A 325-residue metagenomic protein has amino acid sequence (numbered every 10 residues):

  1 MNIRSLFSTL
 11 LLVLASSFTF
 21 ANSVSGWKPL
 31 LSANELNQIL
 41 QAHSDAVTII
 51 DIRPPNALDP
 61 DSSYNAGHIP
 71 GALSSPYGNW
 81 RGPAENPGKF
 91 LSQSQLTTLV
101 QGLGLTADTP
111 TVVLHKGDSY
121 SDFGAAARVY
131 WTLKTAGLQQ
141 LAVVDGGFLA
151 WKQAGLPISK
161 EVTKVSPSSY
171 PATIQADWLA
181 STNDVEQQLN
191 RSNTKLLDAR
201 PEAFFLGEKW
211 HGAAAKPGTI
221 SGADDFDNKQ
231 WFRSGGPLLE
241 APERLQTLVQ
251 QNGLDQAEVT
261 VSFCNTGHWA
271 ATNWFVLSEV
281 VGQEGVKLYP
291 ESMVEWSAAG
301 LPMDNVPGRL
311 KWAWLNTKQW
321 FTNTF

Functional and structural regions predicted by a protein language model:
M1-F7: Bacterial N-terminal signal peptides that target proteins for export
S8-S17: Bacterial N-terminal signal peptides
F20-F325: Cytosolic catalytic domains that perform sulfur/thiol-centered chemistry
